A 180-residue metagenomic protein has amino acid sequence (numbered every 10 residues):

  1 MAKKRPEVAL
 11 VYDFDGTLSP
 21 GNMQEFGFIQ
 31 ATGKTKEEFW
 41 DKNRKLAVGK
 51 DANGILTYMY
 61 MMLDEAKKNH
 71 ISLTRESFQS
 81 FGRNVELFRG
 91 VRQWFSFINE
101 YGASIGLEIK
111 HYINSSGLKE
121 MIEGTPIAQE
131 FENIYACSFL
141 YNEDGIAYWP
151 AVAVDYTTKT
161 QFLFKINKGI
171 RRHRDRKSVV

Functional and structural regions predicted by a protein language model:
M1-A147: Alpha-helical substrate-recognition element adjacent to the catalytic core
E132-D175: Histidine/lysine/aspartate-rich catalytic loop segments that bind and position anionic ligands
V179: Conserved small/polar residues in nucleotide/adenosyl-binding loops
